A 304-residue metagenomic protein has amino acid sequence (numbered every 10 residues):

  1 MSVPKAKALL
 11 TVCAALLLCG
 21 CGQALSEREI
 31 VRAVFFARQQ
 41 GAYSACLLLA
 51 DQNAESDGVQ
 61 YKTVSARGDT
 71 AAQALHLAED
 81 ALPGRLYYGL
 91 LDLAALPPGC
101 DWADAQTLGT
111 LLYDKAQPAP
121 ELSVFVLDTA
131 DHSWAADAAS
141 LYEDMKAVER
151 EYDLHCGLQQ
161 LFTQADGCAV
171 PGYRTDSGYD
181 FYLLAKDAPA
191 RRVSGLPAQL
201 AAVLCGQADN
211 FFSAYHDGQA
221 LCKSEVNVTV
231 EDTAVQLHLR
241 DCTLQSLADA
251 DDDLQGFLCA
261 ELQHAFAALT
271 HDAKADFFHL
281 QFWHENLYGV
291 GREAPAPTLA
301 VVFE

Functional and structural regions predicted by a protein language model:
S2-L9, L18-E304: Membrane-proximal alpha-helical signals and transmembrane carboxylates
A14-A15: Residue-level signal for mature regions of secreted extracellular proteins and peptides
